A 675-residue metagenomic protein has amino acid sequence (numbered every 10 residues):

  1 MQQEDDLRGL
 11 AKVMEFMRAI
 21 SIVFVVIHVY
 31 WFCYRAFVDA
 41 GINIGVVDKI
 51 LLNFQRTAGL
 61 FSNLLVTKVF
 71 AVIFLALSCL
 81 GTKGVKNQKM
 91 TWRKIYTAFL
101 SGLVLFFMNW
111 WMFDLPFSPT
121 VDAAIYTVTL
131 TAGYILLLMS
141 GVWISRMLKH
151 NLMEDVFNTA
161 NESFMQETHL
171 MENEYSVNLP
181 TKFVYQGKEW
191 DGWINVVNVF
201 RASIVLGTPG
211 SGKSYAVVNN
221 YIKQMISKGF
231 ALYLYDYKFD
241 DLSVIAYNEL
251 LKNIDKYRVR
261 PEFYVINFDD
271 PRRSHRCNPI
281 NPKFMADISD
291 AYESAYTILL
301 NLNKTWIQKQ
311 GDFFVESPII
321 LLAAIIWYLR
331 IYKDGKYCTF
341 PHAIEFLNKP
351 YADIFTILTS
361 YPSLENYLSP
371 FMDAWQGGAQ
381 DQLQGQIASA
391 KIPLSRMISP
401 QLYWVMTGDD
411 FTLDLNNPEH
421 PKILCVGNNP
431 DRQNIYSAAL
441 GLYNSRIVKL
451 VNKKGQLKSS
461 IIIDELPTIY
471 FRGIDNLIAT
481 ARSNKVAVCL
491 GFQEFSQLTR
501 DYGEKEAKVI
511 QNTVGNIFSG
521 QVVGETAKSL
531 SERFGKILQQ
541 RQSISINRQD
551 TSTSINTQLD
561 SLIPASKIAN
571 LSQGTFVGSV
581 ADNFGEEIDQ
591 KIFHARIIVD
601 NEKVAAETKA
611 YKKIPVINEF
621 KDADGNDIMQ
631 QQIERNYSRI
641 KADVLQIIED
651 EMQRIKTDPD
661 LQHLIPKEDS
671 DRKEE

Functional and structural regions predicted by a protein language model:
M1-S211, Y215, N220, K228 (+2 more regions): Basic- and hydrophobic-enriched, low-structure N-terminal and domain-boundary segments that flank ATP-binding catalytic
H28, D39-N43, K149, M153 (+5 more regions): P-loop NTPase motor domains
Q55-A58, T339-A343, T407, S545-Q549: Short, surface-exposed recognition loops or helix-turn segments adjacent to catalytic cores
H169-E189, L368-D381, N516, V522-V523: N-terminal short leaders/motifs
S176-N178, C425, T575-S579, I592-H594: Ordered hydrophobic segments in well-structured contexts
F183-E189, N303-F313, R541-Q558, E587: Low-complexity, polar-biased intrinsically disordered regions enriched in Pro/Ser/Thr/Gly
I478-T480, N484-A487, G491-A581: Conserved ATP-driven motor cores of ASCE-family P-loop NTPases powering translocation/secretion/packaging/pilus
